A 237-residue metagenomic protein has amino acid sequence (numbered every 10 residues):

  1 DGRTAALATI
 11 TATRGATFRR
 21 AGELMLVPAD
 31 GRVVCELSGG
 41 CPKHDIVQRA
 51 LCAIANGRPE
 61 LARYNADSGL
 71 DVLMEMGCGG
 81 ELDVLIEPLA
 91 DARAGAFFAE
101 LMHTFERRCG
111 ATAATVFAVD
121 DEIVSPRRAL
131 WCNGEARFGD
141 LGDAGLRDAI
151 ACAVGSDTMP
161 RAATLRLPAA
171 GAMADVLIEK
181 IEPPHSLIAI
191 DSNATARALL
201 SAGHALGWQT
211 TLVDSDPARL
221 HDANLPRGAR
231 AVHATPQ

Functional and structural regions predicted by a protein language model:
D1-S215, D222-N224, G228, V232: Segments forming oxygen-rich coordination pockets for charged ligands
A234-Q237: Conserved SAM/SAH-binding loop
